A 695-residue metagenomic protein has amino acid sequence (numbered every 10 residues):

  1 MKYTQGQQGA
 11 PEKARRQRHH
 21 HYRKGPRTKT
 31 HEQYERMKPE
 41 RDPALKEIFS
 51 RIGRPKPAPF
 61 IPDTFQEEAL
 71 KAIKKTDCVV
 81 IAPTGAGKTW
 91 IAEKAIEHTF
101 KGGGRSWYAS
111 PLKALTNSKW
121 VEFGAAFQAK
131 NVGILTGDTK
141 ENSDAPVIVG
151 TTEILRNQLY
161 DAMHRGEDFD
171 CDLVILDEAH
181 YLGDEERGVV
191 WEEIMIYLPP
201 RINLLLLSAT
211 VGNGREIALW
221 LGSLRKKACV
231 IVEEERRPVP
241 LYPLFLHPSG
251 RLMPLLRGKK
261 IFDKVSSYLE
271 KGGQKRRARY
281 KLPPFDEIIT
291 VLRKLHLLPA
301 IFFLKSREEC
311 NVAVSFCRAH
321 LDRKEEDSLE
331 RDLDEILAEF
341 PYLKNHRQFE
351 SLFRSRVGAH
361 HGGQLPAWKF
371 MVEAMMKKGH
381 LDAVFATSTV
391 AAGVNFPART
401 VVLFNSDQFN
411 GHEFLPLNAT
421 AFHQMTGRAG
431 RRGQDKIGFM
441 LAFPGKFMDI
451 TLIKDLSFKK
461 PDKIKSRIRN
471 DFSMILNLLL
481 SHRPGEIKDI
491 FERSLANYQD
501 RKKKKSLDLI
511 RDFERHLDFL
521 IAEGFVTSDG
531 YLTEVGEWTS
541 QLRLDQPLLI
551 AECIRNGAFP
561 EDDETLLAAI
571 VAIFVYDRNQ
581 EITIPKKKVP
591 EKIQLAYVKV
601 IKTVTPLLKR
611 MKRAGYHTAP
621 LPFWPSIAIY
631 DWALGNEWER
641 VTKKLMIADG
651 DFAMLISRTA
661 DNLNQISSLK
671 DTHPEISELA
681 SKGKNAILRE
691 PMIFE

Functional and structural regions predicted by a protein language model:
M1-K71, K75-C78, G104, P240 (+1 more regions): Helicase-associated low-complexity/disordered flanking segments
K71-C78, T89-G103, G124, E192 (+1 more regions): Walker A/P-loop NTP-binding motif
G104-N157, L219: Conserved nucleic-acid-binding Ia/Ib motif block in the N-terminal RecA-like helicase ATPase lobe
W107-A109, T116-N117, G124-G133, F303-A383 (+1 more regions): Conserved C-terminal RecA-like helicase domain
E153-I154, M163-L205: SF2 helicase catalytic motif II
I196, N203-L205, T210-G222, K226-S315 (+2 more regions): Conserved interdomain linker/interface between the two RecA-like ATPase lobes of SF2 helicase motors
A367-V372, M376, I464-A569: C-terminal accessory/connector segments of nucleic-acid motor ATPases
F396, T400-F409, L415-L456: Conserved segment of the helicase C-terminal RecA-like domain
